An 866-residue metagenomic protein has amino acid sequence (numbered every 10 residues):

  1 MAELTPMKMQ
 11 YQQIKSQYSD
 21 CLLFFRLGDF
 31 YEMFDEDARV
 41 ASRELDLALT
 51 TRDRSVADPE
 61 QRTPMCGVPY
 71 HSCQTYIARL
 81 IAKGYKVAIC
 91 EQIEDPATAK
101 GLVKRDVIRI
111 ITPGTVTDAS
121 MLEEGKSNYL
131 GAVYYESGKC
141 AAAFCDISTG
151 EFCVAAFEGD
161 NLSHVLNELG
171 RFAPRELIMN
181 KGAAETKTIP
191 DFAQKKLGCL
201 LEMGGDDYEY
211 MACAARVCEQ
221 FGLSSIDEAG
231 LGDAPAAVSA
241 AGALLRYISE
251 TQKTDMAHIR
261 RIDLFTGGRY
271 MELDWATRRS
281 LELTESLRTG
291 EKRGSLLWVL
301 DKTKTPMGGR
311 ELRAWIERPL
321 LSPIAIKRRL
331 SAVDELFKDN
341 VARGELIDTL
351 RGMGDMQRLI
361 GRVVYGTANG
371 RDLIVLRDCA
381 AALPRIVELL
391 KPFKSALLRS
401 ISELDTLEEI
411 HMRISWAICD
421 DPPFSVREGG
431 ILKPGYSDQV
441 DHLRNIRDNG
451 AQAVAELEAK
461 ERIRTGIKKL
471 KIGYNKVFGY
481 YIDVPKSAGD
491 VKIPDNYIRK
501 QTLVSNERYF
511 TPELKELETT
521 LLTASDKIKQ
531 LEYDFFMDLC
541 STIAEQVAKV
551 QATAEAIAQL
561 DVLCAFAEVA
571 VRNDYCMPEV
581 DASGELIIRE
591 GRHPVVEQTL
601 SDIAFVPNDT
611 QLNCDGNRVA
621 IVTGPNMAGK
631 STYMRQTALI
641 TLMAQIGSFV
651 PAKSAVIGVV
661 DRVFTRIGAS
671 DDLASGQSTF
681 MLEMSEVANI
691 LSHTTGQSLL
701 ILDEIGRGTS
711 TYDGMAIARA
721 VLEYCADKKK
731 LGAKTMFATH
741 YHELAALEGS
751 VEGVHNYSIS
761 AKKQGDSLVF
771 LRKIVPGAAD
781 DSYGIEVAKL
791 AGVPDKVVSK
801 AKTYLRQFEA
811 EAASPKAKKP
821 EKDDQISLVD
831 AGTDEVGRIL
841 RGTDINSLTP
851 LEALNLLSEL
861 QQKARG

Functional and structural regions predicted by a protein language model:
M1-A2, M9-Q13, D20, C540 (+3 more regions): Conserved phosphate-binding elements of NTP-dependent enzyme cores
M1-E335, G344, R351-V364, A368-A459 (+1 more regions): Charged catalytic and DNA/RNA-contacting regions of genome-maintenance and nucleic-acid-processing enzymes
D35-A38, A234, K304, R313-W315 (+8 more regions): ATPase nucleotide-binding head domains, primarily ABC-like/P-loop NTPase cores
K327, P384, R444-R447, A451 (+7 more regions): Alpha-helical coiled-coil heptad-repeat register
Y365, N369, A382, R399 (+3 more regions): Charged, surface-exposed helical/loop "interaction arms" that form contiguous linear patches used for dimerization
N369, E859, K863-R865: Short, small/acidic-rich helices and loops at N termini and domain boundaries of DNA replication/processing enzymes
L503-S541: Extended, charged coiled-coil "arm/hinge" scaffolds of SMC/Rad50-like chromosome-maintenance ATPases and other large
